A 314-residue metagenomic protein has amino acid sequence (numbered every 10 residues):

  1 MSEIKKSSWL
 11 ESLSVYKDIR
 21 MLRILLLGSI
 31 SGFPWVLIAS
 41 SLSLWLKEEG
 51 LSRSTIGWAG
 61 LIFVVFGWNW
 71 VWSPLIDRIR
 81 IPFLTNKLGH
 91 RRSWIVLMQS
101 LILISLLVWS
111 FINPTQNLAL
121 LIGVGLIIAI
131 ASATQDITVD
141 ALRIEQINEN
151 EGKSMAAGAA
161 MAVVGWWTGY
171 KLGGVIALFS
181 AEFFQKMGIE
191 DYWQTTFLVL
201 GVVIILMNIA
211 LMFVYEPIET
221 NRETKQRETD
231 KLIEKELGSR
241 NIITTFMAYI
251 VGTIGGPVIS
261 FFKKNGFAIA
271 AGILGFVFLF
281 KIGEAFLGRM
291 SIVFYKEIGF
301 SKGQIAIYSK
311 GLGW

Functional and structural regions predicted by a protein language model:
M1-D18, S110-I122, T134, Q146-F286 (+1 more regions): Intracellular loop-helix junctions on the cytosolic face of multi-pass helical membrane proteins
K5-F66, I127, I269-F294, I298-S301 (+1 more regions): Helix-loop boundary and gating motifs at the non-cytosolic
S29, M98-T138: Hydrophobic core of transmembrane alpha-helices in multi-pass small-molecule transporters, especially MFS/SLC-type
L42, A133-N148, S291: Intracellular juxtamembrane helix-capping segments at the cytosolic ends of symmetry-related transmembrane helices
T55-P82, I102, K310-W314: Central cavity-lining transmembrane alpha-helices of secondary-active solute carriers, predominantly the Major
A59, I95, I144, M155-V163 (+1 more regions): Membrane-interface helix-entry/capping residues at the boundaries of transmembrane alpha-helices
F66, I95-W109, V203-M207: MFS 12-TM fold signature
R78-Q99: Cytoplasmic membrane-interface "Motif A"-like loop-to-helix N-cap segments of 12-TM Major Facilitator Superfamily
